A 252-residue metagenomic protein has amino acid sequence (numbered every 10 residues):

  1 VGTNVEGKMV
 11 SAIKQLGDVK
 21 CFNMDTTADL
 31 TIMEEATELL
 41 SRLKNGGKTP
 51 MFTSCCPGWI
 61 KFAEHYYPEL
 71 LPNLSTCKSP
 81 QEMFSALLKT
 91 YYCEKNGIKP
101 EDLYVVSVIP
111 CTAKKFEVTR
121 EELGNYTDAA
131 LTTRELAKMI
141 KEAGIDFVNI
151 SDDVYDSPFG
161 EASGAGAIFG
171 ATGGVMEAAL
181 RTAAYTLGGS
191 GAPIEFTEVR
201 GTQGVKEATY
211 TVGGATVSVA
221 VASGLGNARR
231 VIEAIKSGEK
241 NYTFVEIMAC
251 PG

Functional and structural regions predicted by a protein language model:
V1-G252: Iron-sulfur-associated redox domains of electron-transfer enzymes in respiratory and anaerobic energy metabolism
